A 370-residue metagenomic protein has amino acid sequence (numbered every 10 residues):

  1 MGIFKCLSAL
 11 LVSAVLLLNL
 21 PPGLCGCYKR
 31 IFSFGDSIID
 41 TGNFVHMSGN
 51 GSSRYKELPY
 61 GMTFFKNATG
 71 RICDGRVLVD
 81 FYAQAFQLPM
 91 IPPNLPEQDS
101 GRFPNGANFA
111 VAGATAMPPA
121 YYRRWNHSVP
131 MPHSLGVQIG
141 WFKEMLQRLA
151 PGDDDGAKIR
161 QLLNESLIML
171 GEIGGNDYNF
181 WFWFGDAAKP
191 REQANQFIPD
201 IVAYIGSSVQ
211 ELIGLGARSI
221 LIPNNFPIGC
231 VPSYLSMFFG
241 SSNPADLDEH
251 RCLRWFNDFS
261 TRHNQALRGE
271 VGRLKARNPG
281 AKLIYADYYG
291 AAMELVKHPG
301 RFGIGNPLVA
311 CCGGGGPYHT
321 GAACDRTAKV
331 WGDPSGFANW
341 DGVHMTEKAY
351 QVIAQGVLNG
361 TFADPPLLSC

Functional and structural regions predicted by a protein language model:
G2-C370: Conserved active-site regions of diverse hydrolases
